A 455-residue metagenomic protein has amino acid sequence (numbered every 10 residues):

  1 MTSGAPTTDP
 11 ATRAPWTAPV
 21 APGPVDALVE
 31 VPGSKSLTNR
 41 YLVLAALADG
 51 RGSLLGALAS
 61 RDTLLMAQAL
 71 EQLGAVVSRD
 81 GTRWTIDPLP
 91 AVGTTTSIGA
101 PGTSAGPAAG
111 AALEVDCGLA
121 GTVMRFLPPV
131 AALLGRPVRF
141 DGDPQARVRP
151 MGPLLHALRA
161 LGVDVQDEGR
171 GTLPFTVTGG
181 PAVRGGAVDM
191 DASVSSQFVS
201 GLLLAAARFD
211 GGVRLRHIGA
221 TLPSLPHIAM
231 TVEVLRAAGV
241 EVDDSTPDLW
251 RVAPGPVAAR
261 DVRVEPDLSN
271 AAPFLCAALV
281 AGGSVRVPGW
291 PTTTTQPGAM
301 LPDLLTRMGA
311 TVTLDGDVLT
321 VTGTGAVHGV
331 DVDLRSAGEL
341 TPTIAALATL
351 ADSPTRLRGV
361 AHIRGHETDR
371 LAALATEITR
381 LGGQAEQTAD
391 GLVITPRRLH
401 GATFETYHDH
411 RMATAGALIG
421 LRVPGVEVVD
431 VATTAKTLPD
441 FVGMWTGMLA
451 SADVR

Functional and structural regions predicted by a protein language model:
M1-R455: Short, structured segments at the rim of ligand-binding sites
